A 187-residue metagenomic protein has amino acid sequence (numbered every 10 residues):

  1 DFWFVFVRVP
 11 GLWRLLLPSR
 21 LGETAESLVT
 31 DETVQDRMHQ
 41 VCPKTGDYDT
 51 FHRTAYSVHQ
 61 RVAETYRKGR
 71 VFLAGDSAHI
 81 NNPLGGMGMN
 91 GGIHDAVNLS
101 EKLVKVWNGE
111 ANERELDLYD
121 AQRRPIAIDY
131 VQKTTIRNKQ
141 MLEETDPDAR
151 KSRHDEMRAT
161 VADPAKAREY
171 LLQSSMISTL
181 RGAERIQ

Functional and structural regions predicted by a protein language model:
D1-F2, L15-L16, A25, T33-R37 (+4 more regions): Short, low-complexity, polar/charged sequence segments that are solvent-exposed and flexible
D1-V58: Conserved FAD-binding catalytic core of PHBH/FMO-like flavoproteins
F4-F6, T30-D31, Q40-P43, A74-S77 (+3 more regions): Glycine-rich loops and low-complexity Gly/Arg-rich segments that provide flexible linkers or classic glycine-based
L15, Q35, T45-D49, N81-N82 (+2 more regions): Short C-terminal domain-edge/linker segments immediately following a structured domain
P18, E64, K102-Q187: C-terminal helical "tail/cap" subdomain of flavin- and related membrane-associated enzymes
E23-V29, G85-M89, L99, R158-V161: Short, exposed beta-strand "edge-strand" segments with a Pro/Gly-rich flavor and a Y/T-containing core
E32-Q35, H39, R61-F72, A165 (+1 more regions): Conserved flavin/dinucleotide-binding core of flavoenzymes
T50, Y56-I136: Conserved mid-domain beta->alpha element of the FAD-binding
